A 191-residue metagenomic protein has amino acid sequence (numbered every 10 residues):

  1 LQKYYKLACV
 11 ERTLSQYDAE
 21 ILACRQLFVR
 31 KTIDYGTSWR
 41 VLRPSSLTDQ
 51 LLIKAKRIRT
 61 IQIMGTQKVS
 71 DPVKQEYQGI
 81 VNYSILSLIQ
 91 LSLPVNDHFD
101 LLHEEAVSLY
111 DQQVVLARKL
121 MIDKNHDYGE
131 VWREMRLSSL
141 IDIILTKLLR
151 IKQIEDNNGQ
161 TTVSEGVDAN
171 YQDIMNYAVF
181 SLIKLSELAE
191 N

Functional and structural regions predicted by a protein language model:
L1-N191: Intrinsically disordered, low-complexity regulatory regions that flank transcription factor DNA-binding cores
